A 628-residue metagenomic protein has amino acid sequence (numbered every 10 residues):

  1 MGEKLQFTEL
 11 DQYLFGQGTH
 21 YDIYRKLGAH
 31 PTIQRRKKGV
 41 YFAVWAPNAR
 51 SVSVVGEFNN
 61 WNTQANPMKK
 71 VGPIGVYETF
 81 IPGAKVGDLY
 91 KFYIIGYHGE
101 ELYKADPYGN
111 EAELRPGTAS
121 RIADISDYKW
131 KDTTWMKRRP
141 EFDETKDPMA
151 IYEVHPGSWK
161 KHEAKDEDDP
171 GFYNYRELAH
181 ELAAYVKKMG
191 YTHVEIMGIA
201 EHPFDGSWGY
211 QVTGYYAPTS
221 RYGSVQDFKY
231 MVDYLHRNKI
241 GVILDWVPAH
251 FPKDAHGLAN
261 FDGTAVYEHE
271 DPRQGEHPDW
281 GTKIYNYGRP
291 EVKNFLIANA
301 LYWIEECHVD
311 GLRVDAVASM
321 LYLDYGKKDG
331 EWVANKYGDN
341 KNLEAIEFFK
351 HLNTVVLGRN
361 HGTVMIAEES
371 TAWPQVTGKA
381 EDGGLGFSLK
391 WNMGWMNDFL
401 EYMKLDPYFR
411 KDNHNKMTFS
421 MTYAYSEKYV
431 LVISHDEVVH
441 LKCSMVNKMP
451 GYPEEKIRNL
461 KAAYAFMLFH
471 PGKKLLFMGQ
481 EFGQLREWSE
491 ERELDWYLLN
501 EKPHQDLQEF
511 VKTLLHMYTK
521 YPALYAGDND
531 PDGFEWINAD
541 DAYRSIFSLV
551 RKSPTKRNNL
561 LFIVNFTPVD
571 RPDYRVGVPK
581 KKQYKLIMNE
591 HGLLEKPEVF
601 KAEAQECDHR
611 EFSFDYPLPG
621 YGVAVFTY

Functional and structural regions predicted by a protein language model:
M1-P148, R176-V186, G190, E454-I457 (+2 more regions): Carbohydrate-interacting/catalytic domains
K69, F204-G209, K253-N260, T377 (+2 more regions): Short glycine-biased active-site loop of nucleotidyltransferases that positions the nucleotide triphosphate and helps
E101-L102, K160-H162, H202-D205, H250-K253 (+6 more regions): Short catalytic/ligand-binding loop motif for oxyanion handling, primarily in non-cytosolic enzymes, centered on
E113, T133-M149, H155-K341, C607-R610 (+1 more regions): Substrate-binding/active-site clefts of carbohydrate-active enzymes
N174-L178, S224-D227, E291-L296, K341-F348 (+3 more regions): Soluble or luminal CAZymes and related metallo-dependent hydrolases
Y215, T219-G223, Y287, Y337-K341 (+3 more regions): Short, contiguous acidic/charged loop-to-helix segments that flank catalytic cores in large enzymes
H308-D310, K328-E490, T519-V576, K580-N589: Conserved alpha/beta catalytic core and glycan-binding cleft of carbohydrate-active enzymes
